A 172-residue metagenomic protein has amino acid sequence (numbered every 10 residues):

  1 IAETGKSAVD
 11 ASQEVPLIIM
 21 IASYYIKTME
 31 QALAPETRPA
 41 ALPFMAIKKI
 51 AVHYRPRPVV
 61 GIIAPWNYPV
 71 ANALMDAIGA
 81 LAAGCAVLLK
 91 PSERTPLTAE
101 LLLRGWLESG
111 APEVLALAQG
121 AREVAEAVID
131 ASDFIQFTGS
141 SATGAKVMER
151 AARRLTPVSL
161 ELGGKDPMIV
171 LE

Functional and structural regions predicted by a protein language model:
I1-K48: N-terminal Rossmann-like NAD(P)+-binding subdomain of aldehyde/semialdehyde dehydrogenases
K6, L17, Y68, R94-L97 (+3 more regions): Short alpha-helical
E14, E93-R94, G164: Residue-level "edge-of-site" marker
V15, M75-I78, L102-R104, D130-D133 (+1 more regions): Short, glycine/charged-enriched secondary-structure capping and boundary segments
I21-Y24, L101, G105, A127 (+2 more regions): Alpha-helical scaffold segments in soluble metabolic enzymes
A41-S109, L155: Conserved small-residue-rich beta-alpha loop and adjacent elements that most often cradle the phosphate/pyrophosphate
Y54, V59, S109-E172: Conserved NAD(P)+-binding/catalytic subdomain of aldehyde/semialdehyde dehydrogenases
